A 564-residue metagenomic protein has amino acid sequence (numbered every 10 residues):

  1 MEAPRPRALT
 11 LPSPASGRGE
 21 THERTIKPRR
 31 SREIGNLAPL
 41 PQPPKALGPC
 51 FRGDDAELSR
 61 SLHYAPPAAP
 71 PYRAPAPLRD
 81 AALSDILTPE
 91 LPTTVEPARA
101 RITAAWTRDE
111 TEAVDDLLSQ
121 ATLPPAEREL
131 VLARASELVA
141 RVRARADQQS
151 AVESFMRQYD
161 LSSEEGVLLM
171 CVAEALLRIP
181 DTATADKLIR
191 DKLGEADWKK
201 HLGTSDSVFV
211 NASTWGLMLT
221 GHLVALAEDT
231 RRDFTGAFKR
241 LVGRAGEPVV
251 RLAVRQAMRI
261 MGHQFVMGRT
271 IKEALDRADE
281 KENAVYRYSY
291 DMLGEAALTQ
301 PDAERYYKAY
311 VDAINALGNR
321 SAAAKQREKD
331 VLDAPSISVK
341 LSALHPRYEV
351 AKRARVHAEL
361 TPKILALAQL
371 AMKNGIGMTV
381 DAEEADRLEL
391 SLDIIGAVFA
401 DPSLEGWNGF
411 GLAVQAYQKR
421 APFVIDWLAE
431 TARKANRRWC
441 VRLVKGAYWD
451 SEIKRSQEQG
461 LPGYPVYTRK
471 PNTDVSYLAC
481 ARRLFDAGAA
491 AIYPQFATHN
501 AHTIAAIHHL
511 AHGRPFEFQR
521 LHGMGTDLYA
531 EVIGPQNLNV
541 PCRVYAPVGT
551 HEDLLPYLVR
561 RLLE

Functional and structural regions predicted by a protein language model:
M1-A69: Intrinsic disorder/low-complexity segments
P70-E564: Positively charged, amphipathic and often flexible ligand-engagement surfaces
